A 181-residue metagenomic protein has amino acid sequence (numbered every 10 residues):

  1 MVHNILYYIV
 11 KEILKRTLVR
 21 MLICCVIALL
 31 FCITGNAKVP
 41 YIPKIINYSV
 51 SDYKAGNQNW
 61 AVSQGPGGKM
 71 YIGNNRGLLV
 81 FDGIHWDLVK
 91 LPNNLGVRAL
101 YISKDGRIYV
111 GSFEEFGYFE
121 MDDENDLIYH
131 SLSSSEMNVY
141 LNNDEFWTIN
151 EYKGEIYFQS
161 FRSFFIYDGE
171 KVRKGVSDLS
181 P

Functional and structural regions predicted by a protein language model:
M1-P181: Carboxylate-rich, polar loop motifs that coordinate divalent cations or form catalytic acidic clusters
